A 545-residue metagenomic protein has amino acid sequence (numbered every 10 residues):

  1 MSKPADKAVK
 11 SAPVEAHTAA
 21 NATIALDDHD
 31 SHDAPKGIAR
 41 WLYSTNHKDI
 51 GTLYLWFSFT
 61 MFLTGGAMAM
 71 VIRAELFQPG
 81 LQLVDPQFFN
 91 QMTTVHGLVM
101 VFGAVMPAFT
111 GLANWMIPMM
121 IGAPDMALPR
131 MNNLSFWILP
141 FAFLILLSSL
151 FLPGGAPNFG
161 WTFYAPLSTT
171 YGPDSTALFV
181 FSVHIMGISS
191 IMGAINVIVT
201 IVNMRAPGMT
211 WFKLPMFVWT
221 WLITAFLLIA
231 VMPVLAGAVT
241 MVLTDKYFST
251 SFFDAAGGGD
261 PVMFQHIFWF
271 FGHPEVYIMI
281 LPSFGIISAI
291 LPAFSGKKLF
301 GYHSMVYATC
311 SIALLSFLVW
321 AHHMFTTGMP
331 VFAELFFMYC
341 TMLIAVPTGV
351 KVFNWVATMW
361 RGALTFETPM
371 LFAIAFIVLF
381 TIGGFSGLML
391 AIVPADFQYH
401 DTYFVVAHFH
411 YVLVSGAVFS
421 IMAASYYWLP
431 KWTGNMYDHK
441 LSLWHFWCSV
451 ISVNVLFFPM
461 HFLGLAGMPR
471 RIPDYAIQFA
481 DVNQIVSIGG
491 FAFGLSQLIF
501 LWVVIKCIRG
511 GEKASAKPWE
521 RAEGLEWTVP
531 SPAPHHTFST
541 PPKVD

Functional and structural regions predicted by a protein language model:
S2-D545: Membrane-embedded and interfacial regions of multi-pass energy-transducing membrane proteins
